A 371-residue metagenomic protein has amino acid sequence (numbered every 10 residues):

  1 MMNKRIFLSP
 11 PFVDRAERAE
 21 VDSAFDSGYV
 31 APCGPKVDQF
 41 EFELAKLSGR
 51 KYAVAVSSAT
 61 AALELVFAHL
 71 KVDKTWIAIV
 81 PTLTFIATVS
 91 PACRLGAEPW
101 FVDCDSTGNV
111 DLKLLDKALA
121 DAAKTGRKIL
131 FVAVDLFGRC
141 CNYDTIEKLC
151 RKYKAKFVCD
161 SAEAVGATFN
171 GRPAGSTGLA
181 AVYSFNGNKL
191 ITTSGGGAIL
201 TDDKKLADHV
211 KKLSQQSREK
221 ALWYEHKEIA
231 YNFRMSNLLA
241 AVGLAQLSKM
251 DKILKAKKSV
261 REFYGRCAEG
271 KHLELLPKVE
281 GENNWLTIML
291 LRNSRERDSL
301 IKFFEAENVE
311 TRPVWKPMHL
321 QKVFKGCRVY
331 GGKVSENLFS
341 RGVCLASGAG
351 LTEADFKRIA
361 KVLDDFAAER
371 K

Functional and structural regions predicted by a protein language model:
M1-V30, A346: N-terminal "arm"/small-domain region of PLP-dependent enzymes with the aminotransferase-like
V30-I77, P91-L95, F101, R172: Phosphate-binding glycine-rich loop
P35-F42, R50-V54, K113, D121 (+4 more regions): PLP-dependent aminotransferase class I/II
E64-D121, F303: Conserved PLP-anchoring active-site segment centered on the Schiff-base-forming lysine
S90-A92, L149, L238: Hydrophobic/aromatic ligand-binding patch that stacks against planar heteroaromatic rings of cofactors or nucleotides
L95, K152-Y153, E307: Helix C-cap/helix->beta junction micro-motif
T107-T193, A198-L200, K205: Active-site phosphate-binding strand-loop segment of PLP-dependent enzymes
